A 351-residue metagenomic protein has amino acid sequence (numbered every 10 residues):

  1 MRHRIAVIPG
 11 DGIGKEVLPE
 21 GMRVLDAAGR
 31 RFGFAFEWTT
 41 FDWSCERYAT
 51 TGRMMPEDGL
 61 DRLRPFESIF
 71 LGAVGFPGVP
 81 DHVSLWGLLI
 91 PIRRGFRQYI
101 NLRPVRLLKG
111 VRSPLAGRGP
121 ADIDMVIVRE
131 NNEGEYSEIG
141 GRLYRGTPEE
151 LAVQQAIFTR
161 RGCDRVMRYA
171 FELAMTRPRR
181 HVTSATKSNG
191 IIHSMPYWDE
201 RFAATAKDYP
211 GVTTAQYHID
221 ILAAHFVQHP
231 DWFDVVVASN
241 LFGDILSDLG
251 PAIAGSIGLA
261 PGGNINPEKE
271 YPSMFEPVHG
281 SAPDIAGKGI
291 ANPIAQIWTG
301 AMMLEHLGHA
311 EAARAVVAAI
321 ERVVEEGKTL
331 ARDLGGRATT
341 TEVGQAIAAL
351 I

Functional and structural regions predicted by a protein language model:
M1-I5: Extreme N-terminal starter segment of soluble prokaryotic enzymes
A6-R23, A27-G29, T147-D220: Glycine-rich phosphate/diphosphate-binding loop of Rossmann-like nucleotide-binding domains
D11-G14, E67, V128, A170 (+5 more regions): Buried hydrophobic positions in well-ordered alpha/beta secondary-structure cores of metabolic enzymes
D26, R30-F34, P65, R94-N101 (+10 more regions): Generic secondary-structure signature for well-ordered alpha-helical cores
G33-E57, F226: N-terminal beta-loop-helix "entrance" segment that forms/cooperates in small-molecule cofactor or anionic ligand
R47, H225-A331: Glycine-rich phosphate/nucleotide-binding loop
A49-V153, L241-G243: N-terminal glycine-rich phosphate/adenylate-binding segment common to multiple enzyme folds
N132, E138-S184, S188-I192, A310 (+2 more regions): Glycine-rich phosphate/pyrophosphate-binding loop and the adjoining helix
